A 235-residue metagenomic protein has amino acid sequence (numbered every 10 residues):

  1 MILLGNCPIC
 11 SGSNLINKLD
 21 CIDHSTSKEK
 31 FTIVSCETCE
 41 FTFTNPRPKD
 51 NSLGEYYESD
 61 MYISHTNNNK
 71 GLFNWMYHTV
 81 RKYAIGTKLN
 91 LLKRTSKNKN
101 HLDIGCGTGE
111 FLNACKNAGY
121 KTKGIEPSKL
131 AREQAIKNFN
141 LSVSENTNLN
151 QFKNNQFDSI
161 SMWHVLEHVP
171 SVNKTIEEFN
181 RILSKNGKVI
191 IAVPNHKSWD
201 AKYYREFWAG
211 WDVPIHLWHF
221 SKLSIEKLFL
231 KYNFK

Functional and structural regions predicted by a protein language model:
M1-G71: N-terminal juxtadomain amphipathic helix that follows a signal peptide/anchor or precedes a small N-terminal auxiliary
L3-G5, A84-R205, L217-F234: Conserved SAM-binding loop
H24, Y77-V80, F152, L217: Pocket-edge positions in alpha/beta enzyme catalytic cores
K30, A209-K222: Acceptor-substrate binding/catalytic loop of class I
K49-T95, A114: Conserved class I S-adenosyl-L-methionine
L53, E58, N148, F207 (+1 more regions): Glycine-rich, flexible loop/turn motifs
K70-F73, Y204-D212: Short glycine/proline- and charge-enriched loop/turn segments that cap or connect secondary-structure elements
M76-V80, W163, V213: Conserved short-loop catalytic and cofactor-binding motifs
